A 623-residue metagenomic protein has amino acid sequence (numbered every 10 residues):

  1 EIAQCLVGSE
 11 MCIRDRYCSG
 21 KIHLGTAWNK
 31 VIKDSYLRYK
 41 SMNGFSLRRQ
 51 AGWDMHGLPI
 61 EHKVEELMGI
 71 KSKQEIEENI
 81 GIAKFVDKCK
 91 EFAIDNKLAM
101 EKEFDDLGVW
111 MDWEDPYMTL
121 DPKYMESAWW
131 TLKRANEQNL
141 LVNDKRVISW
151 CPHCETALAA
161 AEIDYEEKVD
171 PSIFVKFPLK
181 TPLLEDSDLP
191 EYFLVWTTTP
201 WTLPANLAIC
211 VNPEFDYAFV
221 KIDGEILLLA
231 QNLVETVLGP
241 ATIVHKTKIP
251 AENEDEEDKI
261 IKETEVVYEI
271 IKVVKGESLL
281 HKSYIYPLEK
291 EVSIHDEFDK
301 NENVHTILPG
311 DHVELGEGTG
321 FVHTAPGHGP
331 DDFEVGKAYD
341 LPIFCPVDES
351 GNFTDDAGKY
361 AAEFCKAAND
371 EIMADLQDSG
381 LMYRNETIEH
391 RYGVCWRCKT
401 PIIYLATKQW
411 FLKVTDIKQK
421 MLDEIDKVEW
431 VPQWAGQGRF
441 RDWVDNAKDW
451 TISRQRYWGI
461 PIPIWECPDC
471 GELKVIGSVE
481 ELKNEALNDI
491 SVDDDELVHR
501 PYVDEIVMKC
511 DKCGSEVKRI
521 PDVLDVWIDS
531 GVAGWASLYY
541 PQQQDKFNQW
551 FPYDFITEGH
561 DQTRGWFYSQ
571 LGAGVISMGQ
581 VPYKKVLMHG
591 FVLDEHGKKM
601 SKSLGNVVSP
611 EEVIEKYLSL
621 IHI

Functional and structural regions predicted by a protein language model:
E1, V7-E10, R14-G224, A325-P330 (+9 more regions): N-terminal, positively charged nucleic-acid-binding surface of large information/translation enzymes
G8, L279-H281, K359-N369: A glycine-biased structural micro-motif
Y17-A51, E66-K71, S149-H153, E162-L184 (+10 more regions): Conserved active-site neighborhood of enzyme catalytic/cofactor-binding cores
D34, A205-L207, F215-D348, I417-K418 (+1 more regions): Catalytic alpha/beta core of large soluble enzyme barrels
D115-Y117, V431-G436: Short, solvent-exposed helix-loop connector elements
N143, L228, D355, I403 (+3 more regions): A sequence-level detector of short linear motifs
V220-V244, G351-T354, A361-C365, S478-I490: Molybdopterin (Moco) oxidoreductase catalytic core of the xanthine/aldehyde oxidoreductase family
D378-C398, E505-D522: Short acidic, Pro/Gly- and aromatic-enriched capping/linker segments at domain boundaries
